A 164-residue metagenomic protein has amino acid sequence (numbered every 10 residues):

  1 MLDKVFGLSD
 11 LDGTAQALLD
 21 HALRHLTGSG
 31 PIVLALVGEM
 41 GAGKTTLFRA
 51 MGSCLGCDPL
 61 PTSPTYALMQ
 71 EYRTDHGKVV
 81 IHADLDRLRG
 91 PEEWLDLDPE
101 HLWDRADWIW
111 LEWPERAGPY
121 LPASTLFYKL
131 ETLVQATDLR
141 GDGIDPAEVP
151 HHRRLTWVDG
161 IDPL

Functional and structural regions predicted by a protein language model:
M1-L23: N-terminal pre-Walker A segment at the start of P-loop NTPase domains
H21-P31: Phosphate-binding P-loop
V33-A35: Short hydrophobic/aromatic beta-strand immediately N-terminal to the Walker A/P-loop
V37-E39: P-loop (Walker A) phosphate-binding loop of NTP-binding proteins
K44: Conserved lysine of the Walker
C57-Y72: Short beta-strand-centered segment that lines the nucleotide-binding/catalytic pocket of NTP-utilizing
E92, L97-L164: Short phosphate-coordinating micro-motif centered on Lys-Gly-acidic
